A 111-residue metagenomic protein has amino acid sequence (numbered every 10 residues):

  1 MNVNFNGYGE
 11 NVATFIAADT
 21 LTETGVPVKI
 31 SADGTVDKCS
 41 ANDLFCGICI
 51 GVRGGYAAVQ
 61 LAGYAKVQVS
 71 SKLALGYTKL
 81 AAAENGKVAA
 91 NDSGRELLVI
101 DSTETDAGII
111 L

Functional and structural regions predicted by a protein language model:
M1-L111: Surface-exposed, low-hydrophobicity beta-strand/loop segments enriched in small/polar/acidic residues
